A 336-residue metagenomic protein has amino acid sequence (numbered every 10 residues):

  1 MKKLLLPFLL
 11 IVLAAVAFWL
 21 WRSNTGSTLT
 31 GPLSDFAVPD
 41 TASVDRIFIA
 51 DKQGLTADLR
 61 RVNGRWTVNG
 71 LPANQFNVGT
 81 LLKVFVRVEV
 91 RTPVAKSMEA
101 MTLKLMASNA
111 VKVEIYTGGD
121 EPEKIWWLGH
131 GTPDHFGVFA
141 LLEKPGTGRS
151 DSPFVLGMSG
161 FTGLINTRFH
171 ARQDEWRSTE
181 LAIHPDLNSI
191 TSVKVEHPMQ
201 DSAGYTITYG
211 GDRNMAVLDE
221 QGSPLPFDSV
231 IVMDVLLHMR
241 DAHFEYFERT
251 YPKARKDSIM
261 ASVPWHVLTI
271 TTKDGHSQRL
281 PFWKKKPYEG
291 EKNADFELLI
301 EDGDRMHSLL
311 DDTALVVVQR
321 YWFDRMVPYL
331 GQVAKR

Functional and structural regions predicted by a protein language model:
M1-R336: Secondary-structure "cap/kink" motif recognition
